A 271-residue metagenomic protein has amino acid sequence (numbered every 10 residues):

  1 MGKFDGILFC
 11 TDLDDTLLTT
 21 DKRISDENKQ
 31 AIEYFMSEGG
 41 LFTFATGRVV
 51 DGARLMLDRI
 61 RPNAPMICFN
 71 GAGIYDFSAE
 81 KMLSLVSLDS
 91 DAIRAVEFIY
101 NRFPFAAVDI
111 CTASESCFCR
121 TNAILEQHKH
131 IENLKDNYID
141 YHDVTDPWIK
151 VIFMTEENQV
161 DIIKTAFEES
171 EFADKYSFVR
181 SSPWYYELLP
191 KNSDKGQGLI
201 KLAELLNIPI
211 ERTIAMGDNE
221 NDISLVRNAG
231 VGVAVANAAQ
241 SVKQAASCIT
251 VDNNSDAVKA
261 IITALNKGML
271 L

Functional and structural regions predicted by a protein language model:
K3-L8, S25, E187-L271: Mg2+-dependent phosphoryl-transfer enzymes with acidic/Ser/Thr/Gly-rich catalytic loops
D5-D21: Asp-based phosphoryl-transfer active-site loop
L13, R48, D218-N219: Active-site metal-binding loops of divalent metal-dependent hydrolases
R23-L125: Active-site phosphate-binding/coordination module
N28, A53-L57, I163, F167 (+3 more regions): Hydrophobic packing residues within well-ordered alpha-helices of enzyme cores
G39-T43, N63-A64, K150, E211-R212 (+1 more regions): Short active-site oxyanion
I60-P62, N70, S78, D174 (+2 more regions): Short, structured coil segments at secondary-structure junctions
F105-M216, E220, S224: Conserved acidic, metal-coordinating active-site core of Asp-based, Mg2+-dependent phosphoryl-transfer enzymes
